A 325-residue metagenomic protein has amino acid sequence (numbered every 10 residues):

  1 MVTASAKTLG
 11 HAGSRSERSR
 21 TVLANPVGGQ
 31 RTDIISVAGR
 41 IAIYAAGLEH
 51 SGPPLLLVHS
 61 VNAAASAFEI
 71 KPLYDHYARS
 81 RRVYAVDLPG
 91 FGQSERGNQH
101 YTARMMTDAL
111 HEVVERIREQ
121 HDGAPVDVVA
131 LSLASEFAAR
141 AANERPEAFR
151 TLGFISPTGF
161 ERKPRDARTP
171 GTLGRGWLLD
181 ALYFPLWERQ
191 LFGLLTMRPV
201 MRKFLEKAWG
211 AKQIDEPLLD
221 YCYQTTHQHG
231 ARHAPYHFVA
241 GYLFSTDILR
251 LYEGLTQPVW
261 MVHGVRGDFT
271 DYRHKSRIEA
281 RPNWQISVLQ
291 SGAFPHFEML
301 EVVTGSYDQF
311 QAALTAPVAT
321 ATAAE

Functional and structural regions predicted by a protein language model:
M1-L57, A65, A78-R81, E112-A124 (+3 more regions): Alpha/beta-hydrolase fold catalytic core
S60-L73: The serine-hydrolase catalytic nucleophile loop
Y77-E95: Conserved alpha/beta-hydrolase
A130, A134, A138: Gly/Ala-rich beta-loop-alpha elbow adjacent to hydrolase catalytic centers
A139, N143, T151-W187: Flexible "cap/lid" loop of the alpha/beta hydrolase fold
Q190-Y252: Conserved alpha/beta-hydrolase catalytic His-Asp/Glu region
G254-G292: Conserved loop-alpha-helix segment in the C-terminal half of the alpha/beta-hydrolase fold that carries the catalytic
S291-G305: Catalytic histidine-centered segment of alpha/beta-hydrolase-like enzymes
